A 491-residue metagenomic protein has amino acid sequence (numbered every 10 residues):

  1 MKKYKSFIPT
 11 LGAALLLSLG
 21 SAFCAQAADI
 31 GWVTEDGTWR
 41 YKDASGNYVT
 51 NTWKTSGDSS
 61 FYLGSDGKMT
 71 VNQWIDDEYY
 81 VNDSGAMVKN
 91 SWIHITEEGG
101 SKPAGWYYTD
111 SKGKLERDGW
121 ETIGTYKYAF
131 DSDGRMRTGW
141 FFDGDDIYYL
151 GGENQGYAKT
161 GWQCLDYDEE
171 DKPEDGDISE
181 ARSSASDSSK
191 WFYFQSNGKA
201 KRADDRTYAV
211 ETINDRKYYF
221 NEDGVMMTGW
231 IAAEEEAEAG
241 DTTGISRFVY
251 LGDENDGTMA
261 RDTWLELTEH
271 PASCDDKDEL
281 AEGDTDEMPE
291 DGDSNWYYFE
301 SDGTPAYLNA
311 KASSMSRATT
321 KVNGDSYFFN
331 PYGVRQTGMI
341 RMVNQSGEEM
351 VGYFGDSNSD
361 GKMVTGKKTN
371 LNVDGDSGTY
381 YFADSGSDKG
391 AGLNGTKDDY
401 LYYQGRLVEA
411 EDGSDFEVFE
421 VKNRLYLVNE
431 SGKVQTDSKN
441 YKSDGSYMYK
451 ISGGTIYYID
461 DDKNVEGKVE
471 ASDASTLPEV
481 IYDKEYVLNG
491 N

Functional and structural regions predicted by a protein language model:
K2-N491: Extracellular adhesion/carbohydrate-binding repeat motifs centered on closely spaced tryptophans
